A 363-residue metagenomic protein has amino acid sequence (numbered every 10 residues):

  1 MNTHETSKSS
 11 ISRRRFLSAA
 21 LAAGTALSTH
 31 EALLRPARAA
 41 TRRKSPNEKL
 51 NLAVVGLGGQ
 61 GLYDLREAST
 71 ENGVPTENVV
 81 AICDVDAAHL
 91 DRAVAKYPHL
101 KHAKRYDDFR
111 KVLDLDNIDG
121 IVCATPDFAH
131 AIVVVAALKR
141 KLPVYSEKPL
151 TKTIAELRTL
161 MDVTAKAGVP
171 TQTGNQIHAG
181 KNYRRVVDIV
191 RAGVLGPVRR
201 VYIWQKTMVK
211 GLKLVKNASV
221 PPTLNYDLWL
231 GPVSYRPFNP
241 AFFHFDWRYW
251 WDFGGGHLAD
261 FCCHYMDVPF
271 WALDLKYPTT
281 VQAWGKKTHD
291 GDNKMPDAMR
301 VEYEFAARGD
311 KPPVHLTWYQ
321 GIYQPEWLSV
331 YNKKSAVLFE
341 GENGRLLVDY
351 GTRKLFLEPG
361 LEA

Functional and structural regions predicted by a protein language model:
T3-G24: N-terminal secretory signal peptides and thylakoid transit peptides that target proteins across membranes
A23-P98, I177-G180, P269: N-terminal Rossmann-like dinucleotide-binding module
G58-G61, V85-H89, D127-A129, T151-K152 (+3 more regions): Solvent-exposed loop/turn segments at secondary-structure junctions within structured extracellular/periplasmic domains
L62, A131, C263: Residues forming the Rossmann-fold NAD(P)(H) cofactor-binding site
A103-D108: Conserved SAM-binding strand-loop segment of SAM-dependent methyltransferases
I121-V122: N-terminal Rossmann-like NAD(P) cofactor-binding module of classical short-chain dehydrogenase/reductase
P126-D127, A131-A179, G193: Beta-strand-loop-alpha-helix segment that lines the small-molecule cofactor/substrate pocket of alpha/beta enzymes
R185, P197, Y202, V209-Y249 (+2 more regions): Contiguous beta-strand/loop segments that form the cofactor/metal-binding neighborhood of enzyme cores
